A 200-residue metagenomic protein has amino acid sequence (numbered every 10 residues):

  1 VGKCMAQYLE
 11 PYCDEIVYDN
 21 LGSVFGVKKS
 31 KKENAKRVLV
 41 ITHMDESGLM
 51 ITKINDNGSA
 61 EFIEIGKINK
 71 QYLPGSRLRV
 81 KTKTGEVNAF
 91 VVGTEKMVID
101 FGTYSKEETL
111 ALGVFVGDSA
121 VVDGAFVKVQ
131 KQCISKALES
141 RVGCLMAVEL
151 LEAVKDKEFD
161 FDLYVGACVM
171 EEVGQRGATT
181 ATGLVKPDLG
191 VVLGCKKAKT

Functional and structural regions predicted by a protein language model:
V1-T200: N-terminal hydrophobic/helix-forming segments and targeting peptides
